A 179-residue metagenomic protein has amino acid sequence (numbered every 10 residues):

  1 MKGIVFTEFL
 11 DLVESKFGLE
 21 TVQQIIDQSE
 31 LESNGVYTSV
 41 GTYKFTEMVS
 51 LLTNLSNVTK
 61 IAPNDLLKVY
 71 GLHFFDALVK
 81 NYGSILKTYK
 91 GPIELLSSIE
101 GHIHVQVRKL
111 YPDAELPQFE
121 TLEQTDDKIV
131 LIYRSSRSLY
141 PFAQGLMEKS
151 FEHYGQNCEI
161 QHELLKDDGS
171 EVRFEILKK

Functional and structural regions predicted by a protein language model:
I4, D113-L139, Q156-K179: Short terminal or interdomain "cap/linker" segment that borders an active site or interface and mediates
I4-L12, S50-N54: A general alpha-helix detector
D11, V130-Y133, M147: Short cationic amphipathic helices and targeting signals
L12-L19: Short basic helix-loop element that most often maps to the first helix and adjoining turn of HTH DNA-binding modules
E20-V58: Long amphipathic alpha-helical segments
M48-P141: Amphipathic interaction/junction segments at domain boundaries or subunit interfaces
P141-G155: Short, non-transmembrane amphipathic alpha-helical segments
